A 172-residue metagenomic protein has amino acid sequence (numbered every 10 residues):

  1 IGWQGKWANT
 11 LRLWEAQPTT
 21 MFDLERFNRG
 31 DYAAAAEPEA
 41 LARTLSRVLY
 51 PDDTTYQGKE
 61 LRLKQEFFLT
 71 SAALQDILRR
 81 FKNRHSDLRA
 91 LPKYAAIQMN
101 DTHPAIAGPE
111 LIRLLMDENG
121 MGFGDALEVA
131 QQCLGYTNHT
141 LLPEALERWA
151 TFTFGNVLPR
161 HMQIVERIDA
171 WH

Functional and structural regions predicted by a protein language model:
I1-H172: A conserved ligand/cofactor-binding region detector
